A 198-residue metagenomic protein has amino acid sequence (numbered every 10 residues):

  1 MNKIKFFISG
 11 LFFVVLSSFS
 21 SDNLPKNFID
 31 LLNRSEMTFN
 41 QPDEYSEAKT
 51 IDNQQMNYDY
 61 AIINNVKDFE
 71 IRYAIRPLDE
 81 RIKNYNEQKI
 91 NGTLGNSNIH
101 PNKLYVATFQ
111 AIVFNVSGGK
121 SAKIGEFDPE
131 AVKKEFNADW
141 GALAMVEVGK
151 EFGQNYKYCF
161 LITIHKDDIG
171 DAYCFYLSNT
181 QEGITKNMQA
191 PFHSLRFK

Functional and structural regions predicted by a protein language model:
M1-K26: Bacterial Sec-dependent N-terminal signal peptides
G10-L11, L16-S17, I62, V113 (+1 more regions): Prokaryotic Sec-type signal peptides and long signal-anchor helices with extended Leu/Ile/Val-rich h-regions
D22-D68, S121-D128: N-terminal "mature-domain start" segment
N23-F28, A107, I112-K120, N179-K186: N-terminal targeting or signal-anchor segments and their processing/structural boundaries
N33, N96-P101, N179, G183: A general boundary/transition motif marking the beginning of the first structured unit of a protein
D43-Y45, D167-K198: Surface-exposed amphipathic alpha-helical segments
I51, F152-N155, Q181-K186: Solvent-exposed loop/turn segments connecting transmembrane beta-strands in outer-membrane beta-barrel proteins
Q55-A172: Conserved polar/disulfide-associated segments of primarily extracytoplasmic proteins
